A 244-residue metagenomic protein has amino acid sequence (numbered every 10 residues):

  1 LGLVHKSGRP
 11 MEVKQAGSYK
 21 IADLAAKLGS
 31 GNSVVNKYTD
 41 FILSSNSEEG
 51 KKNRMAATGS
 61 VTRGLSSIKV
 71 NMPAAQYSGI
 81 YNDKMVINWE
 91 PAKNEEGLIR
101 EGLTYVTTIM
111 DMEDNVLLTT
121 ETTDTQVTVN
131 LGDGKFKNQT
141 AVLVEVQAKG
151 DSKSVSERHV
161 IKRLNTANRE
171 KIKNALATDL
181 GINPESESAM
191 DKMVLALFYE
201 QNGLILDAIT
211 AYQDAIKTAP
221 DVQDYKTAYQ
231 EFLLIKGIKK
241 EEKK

Functional and structural regions predicted by a protein language model:
L1-E48: Short acidic/polar, Gly/Pro-enriched loop/turn segments located at secondary-structure boundaries
H5, K20, N130-G132, N165 (+1 more regions): Alpha-helix initiation/capping motif
H5-S7, Q15-G17, K93, D111-E113 (+2 more regions): A mature extracytoplasmic/lumenal domain signature
Y38, L43-I182: Long, contiguous interaction/recruitment modules in multidomain scaffold/adaptor proteins
D179-K244: Alpha-helical protein-protein interaction scaffolds
